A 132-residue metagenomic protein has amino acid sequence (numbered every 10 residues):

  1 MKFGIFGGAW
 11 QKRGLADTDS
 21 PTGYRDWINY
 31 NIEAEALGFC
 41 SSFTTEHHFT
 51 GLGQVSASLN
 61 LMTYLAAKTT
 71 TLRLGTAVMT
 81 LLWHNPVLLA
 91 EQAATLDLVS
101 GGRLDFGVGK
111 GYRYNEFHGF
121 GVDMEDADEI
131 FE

Functional and structural regions predicted by a protein language model:
M1-L74: N-terminal beta1-alpha1-beta2 module of alpha/beta enzyme domains
M1-T22, W83-E132: Flexible, glycine-rich active-site loops centered on histidine and acidic residues that chelate a metal or position
W27-Y30, N60-M62, A77, Q92-A94 (+2 more regions): Short, flexible coil/linker segments at or flanking structured domains
T45, A77, G107-G109: Structural motif
H48, M79, G111-R113: Catalytic metal-binding/acid-base residues of hydrolase active sites
G53-A57, L81, L88: Generic, well-ordered alpha-helical segments
T76-H84: Active-site nucleophile and cofactor-binding loops and adjacent substrate-binding regions of central metabolic enzymes
